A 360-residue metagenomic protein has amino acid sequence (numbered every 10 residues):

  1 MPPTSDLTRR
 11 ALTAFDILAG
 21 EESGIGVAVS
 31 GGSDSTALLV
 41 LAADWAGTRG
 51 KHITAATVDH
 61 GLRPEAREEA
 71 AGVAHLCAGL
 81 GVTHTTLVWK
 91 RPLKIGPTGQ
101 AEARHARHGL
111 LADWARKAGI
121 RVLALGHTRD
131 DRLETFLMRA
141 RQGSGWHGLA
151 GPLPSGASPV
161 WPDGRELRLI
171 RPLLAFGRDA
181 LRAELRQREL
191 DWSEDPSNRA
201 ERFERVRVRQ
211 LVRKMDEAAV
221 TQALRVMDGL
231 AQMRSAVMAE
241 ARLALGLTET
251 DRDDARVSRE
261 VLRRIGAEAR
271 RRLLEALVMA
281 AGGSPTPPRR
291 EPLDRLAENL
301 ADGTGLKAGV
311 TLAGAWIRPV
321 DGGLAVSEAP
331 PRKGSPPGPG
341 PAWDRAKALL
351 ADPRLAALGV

Functional and structural regions predicted by a protein language model:
M1-G145, P159, D179-A180, K333: ATP-dependent adenylation/nucleotidyltransferase module used to activate substrates
S5-S33, T54, W89-R91, A106 (+2 more regions): AMP-forming adenylation/ATP pyrophosphatase catalytic core
T54-A56, T85-L87, A124, H147-A150 (+4 more regions): Hydrophobic/aromatic beta-strand patches that form the interior of the parallel beta-sheet core in alpha/beta enzyme
L62-R63, Q100-A101, I170-R171, N198 (+1 more regions): A generic secondary-structure micro-motif detector that highlights 1-2 residue hydrophobic/ambivalent hotspots embedded
R121, T128-R289: Flexible helical/loop "lid" subdomain adjacent to adenine-nucleotide binding pockets
